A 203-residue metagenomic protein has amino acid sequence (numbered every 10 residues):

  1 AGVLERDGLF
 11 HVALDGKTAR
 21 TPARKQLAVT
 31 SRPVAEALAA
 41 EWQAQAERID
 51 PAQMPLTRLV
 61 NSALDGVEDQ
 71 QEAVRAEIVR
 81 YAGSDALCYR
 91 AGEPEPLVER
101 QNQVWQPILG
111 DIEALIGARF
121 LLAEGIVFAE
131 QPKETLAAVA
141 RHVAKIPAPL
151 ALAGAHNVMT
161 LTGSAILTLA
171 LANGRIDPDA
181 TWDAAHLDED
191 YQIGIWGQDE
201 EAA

Functional and structural regions predicted by a protein language model:
A1-D69: An N-terminal structural lobe/cap that precedes and organizes the functional/catalytic core across diverse proteins
L4, R20-T21, R80, A144-P147 (+1 more regions): Solvent-exposed alpha-helices and their adjacent loops that cap or buttress functional pockets in soluble metabolic
K25-A28, P94-V98, L152-N157, L171: Short, charged/polar micro-motifs that form catalytic or ligand-binding hotspots
Q43-E47, G110-G117, L171-I176, H186 (+1 more regions): Generic secondary-structure signature for well-ordered alpha-helical cores
P51-M54, E124, G197: Short coil/turn segments at secondary-structure boundaries
E72-A138: Internal, conserved structured core segments that host functional sites
E130-E201: An internal, amphipathic alpha-helical element
